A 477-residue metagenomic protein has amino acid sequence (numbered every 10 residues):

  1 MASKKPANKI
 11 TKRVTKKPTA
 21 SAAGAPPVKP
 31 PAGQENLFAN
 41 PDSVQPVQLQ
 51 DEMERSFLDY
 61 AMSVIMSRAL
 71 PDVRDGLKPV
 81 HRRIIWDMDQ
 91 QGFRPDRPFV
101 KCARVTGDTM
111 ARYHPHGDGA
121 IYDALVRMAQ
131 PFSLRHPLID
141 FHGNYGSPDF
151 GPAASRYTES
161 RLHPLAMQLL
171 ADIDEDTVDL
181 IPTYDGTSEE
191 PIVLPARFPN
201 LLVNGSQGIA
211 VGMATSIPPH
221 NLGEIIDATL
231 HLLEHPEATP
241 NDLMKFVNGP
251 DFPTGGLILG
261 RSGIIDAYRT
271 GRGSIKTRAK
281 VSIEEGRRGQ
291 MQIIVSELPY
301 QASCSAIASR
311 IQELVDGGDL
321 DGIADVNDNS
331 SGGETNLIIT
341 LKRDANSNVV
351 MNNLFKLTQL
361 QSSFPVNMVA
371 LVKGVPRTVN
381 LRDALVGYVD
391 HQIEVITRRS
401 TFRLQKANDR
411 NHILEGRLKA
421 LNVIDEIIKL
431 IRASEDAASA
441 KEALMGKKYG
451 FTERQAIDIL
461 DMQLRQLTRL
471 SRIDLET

Functional and structural regions predicted by a protein language model:
A2-P31, N40-D42, A153, Q207 (+1 more regions): C-terminal interaction appendages of subunits in large macromolecular complexes
A2-S274, N336-I338: Catalytic phosphate-handling regions of large nucleic-acid enzymes and associated NTPases
